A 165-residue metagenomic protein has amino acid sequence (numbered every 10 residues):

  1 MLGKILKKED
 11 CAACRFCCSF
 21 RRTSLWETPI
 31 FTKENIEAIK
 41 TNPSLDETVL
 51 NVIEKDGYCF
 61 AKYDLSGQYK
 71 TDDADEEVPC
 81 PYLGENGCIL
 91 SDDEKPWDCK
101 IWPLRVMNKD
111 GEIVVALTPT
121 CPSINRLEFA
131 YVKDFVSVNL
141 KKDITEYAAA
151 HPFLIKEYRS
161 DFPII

Functional and structural regions predicted by a protein language model:
M1-I165: Short loop/turn segments that flank or connect secondary-structure elements
